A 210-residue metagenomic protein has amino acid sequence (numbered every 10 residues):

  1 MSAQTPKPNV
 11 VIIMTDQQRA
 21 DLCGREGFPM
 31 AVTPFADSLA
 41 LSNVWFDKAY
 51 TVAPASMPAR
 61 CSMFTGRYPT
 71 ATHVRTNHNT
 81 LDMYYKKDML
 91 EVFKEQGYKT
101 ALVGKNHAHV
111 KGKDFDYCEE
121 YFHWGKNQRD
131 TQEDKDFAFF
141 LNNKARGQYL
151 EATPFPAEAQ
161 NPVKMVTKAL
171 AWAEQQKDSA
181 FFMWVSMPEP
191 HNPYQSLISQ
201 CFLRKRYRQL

Functional and structural regions predicted by a protein language model:
A3, G27-V32, S56, L81 (+2 more regions): Glycine-rich, phosphate-binding/catalytic loops in enzymes
Q4-V44, A53, K94: Active-site-proximal N-terminal segment of extracellular/periplasmic enzymes that hydrolyze or transfer
T5-P8, Q17-R25, Q128-V163, A171-L210: Active-site-proximal cap/lid insertion segments
P6, P29-V32, Y50-A55, N79-K86 (+1 more regions): A short beta-strand-to-alpha-helix junction
P6-V10, N43-D47, Q96-T100, K177-M183: Loop/turn elements at helix/coil->beta-strand transitions in domains of secreted/extracellular proteins
E26-G27, N43-T65, L102-K113, S186-H191: Short, solvent-exposed turn/loop segments enriched in Gly/Ser/Thr/Pro and often Arg
F35, S62, D88, K164 (+1 more regions): Alpha-helical elements of Rossmann-like donor-binding domains used by nucleotide-donor carbohydrate transfer enzymes
T65-E158, M165: Catalytic-site neighborhoods of secreted/periplasmic enzymes that process anionic sulfate/phosphate groups
